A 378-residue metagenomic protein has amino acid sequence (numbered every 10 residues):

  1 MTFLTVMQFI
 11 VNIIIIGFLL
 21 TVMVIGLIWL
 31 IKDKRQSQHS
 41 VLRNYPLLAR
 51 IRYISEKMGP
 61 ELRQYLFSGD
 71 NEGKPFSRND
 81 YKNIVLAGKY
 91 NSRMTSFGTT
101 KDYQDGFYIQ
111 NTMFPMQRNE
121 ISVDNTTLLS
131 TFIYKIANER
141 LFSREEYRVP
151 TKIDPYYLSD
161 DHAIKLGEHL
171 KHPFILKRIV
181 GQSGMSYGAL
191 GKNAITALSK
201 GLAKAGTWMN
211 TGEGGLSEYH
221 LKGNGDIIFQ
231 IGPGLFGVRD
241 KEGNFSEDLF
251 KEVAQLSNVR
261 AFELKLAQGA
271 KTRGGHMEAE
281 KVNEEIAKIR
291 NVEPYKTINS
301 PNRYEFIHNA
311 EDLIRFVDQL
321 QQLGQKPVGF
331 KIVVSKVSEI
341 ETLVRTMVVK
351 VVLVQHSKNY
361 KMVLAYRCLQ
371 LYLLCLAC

Functional and structural regions predicted by a protein language model:
T2-V180, G184-A203, T207-W208, G214-N224 (+2 more regions): Conserved, well-structured core domains of diverse proteins
A189, L235-G237, G269-T272, E293-S300 (+2 more regions): Conserved radical SAM core fold
G206, D226, Q325-P327: A generic structural signal for alpha->beta connector loops
N210, I228, G329-K331: Structural detector of well-ordered beta-strand residues that form the stable sheet scaffold of enzyme domains
D226-I228, E280-E284, V348: A glycine- and small-aliphatic-rich helix-loop capping segment at beta-alpha/alpha-beta transitions that lines
F229-G237, A287-N291, Y366, L371 (+1 more regions): Glycine-/small-residue-rich beta-strand-loop submotif within the FAD-binding core of flavoenzymes
L256-H308, R315: Active-site cores of enzymes that catalyze phosphoryl transfer or operate on phosphate-rich substrates
N299-C378: Glycine-rich phosphate/ribose-binding loops and adjacent secondary-structure elements that form binding surfaces
